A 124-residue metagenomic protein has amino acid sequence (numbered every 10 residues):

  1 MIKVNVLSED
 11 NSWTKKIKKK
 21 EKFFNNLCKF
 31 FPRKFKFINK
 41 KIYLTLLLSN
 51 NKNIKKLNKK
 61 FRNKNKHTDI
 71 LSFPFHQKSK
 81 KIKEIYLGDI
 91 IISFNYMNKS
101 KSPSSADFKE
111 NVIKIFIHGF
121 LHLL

Functional and structural regions predicted by a protein language model:
M1-I113, L121-L124: An acidic/histidine-cluster motif and surrounding catalytic segment that typifies divalent-metal-assisted enzyme active
H118: Nucleotide phosphate-binding/pyrophosphate-handling subdomain across enzymes that bind or process nucleotide phosphates
